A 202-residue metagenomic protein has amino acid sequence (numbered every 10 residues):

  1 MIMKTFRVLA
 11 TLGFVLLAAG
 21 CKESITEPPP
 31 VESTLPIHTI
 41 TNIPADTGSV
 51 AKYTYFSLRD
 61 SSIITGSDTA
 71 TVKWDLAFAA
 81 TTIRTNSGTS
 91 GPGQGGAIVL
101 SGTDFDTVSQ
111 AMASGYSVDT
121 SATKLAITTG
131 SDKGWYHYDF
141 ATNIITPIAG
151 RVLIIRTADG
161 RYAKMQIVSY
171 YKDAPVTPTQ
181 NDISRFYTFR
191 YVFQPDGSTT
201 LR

Functional and structural regions predicted by a protein language model:
M1-A10: Bacterial N-terminal signal peptides that target proteins for export
L17-G20: C-terminal motif of bacterial Sec signal peptides marking the signal peptidase cleavage site
K22-R202: Surface-exposed, beta-sheet-biased, low-hydrophobicity segments with strongly acidic/polar composition
